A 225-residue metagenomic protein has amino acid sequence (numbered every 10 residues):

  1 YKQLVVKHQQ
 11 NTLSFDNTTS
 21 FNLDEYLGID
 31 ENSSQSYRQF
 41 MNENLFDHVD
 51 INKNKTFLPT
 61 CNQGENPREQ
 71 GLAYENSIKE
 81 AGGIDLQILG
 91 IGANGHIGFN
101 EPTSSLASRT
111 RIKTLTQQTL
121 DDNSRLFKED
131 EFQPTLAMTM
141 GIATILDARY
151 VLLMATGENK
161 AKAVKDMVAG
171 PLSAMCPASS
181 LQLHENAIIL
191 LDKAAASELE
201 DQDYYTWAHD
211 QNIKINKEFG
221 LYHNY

Functional and structural regions predicted by a protein language model:
K2-L13, Y37-Q39, E43, P102-I112 (+1 more regions): A glycine- and small-aliphatic-rich helix-loop capping segment at beta-alpha/alpha-beta transitions that lines
N11-L86, D203, A208-G220: Ligand-binding beta-strand-loop-alpha-helix segment within the catalytic cores of soluble metabolic enzymes
N22, P59-T60, I88-I91, L153-T156 (+1 more regions): Short beta-strand segments
Y26, A93-H96, P102, E158-N159 (+1 more regions): Short glycine-rich anion-binding loops that position phosphate/pyrophosphate groups of nucleotides and phosphorylated
E69, G98-T103, S108-T110, A163-M167 (+1 more regions): A short secondary-structure junction signal
S77-P102, G220-Y225: A glycine-rich beta-strand to alpha-helix segment that forms a phosphate/ribose-binding loop at ligand/cofactor sites
N94, G98-I142: Class I SAM-dependent methyltransferase SAM-binding "motif I" and its flanking Rossmann-like core
A143, R149-Y225: ATP/nucleoside-binding phosphotransfer catalytic cores, i.e., glycine-rich phosphate-binding loops
